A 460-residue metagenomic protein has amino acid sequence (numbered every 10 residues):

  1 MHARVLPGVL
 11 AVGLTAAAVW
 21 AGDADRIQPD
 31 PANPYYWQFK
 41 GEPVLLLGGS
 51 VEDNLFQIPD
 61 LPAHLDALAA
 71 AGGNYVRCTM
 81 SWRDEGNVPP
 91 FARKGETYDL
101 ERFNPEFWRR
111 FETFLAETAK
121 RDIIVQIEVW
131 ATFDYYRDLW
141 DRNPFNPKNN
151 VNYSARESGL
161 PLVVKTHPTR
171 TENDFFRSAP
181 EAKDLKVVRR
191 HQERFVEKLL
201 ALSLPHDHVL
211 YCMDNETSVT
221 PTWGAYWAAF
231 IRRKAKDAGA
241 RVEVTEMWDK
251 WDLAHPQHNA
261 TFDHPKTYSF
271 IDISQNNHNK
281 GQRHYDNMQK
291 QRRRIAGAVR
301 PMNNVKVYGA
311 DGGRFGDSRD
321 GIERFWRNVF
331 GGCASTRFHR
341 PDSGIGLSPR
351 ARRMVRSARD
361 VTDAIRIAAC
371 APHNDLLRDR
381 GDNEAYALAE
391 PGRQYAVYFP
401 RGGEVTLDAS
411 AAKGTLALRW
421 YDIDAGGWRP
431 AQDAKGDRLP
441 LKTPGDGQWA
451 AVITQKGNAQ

Functional and structural regions predicted by a protein language model:
M1-A3: N-terminal secretory signal peptides that target proteins for export/translocation
P7-A17: Bacterial N-terminal signal peptides
V19-A21: Boundary at the C-terminal end of the N-terminal hydrophobic targeting segment
D23, P301-M302, G309-G312, D317-Q432 (+1 more regions): Aromatic- and carboxylate-lined catalytic core of secreted/periplasmic carbohydrate-active enzymes
A24-P34, Q38-T261, P265-T267: Active-site mouth of glycoside hydrolases
A63, V196-K198, H255-A260, M288-K290 (+3 more regions): A generic local structural motif
R77, D272, A396-Y398: Structural motif
H191-R194, P205-P349: Extracellular glycoside hydrolase catalytic/binding regions
